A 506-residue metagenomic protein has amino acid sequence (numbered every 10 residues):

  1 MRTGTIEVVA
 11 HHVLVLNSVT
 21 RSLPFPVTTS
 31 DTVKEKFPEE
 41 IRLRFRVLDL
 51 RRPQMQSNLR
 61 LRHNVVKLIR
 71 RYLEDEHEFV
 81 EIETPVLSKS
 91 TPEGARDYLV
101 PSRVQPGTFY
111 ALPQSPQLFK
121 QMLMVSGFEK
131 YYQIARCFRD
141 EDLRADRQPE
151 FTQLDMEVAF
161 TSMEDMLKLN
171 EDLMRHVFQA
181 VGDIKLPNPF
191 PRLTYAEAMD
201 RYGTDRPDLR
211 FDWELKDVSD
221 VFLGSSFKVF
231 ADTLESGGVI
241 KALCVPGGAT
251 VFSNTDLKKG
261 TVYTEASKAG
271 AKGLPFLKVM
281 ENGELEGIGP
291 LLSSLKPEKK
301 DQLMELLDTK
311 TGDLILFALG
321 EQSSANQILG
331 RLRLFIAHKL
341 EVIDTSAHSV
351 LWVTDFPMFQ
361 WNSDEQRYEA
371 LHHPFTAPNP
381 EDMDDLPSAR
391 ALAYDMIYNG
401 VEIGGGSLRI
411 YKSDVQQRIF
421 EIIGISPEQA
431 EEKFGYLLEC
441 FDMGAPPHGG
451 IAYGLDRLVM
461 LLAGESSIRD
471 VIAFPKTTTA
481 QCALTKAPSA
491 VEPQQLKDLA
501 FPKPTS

Functional and structural regions predicted by a protein language model:
M1-S506: Class II aminoacyl-tRNA synthetase catalytic cores and aaRS-like
